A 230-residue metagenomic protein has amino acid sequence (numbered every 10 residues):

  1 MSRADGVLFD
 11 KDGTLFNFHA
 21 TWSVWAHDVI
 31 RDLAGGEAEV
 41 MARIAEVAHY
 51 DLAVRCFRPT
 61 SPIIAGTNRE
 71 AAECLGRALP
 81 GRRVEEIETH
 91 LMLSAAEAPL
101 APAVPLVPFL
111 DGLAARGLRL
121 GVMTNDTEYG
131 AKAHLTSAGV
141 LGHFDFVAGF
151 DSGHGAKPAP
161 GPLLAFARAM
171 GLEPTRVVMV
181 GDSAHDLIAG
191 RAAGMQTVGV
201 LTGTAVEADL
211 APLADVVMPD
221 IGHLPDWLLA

Functional and structural regions predicted by a protein language model:
M1-G6, A20, G35-G36, D111-A115 (+2 more regions): Asp-based, Mg2+/Mn2+-dependent phosphohydrolase catalytic module
R3-R116: N-terminal helical cap/lid subdomain that shapes the substrate entry/recognition surface in HAD-like hydrolases
T14, T124-D126: Conserved phosphate-coupling serine/threonine residues in phosphotransfer and NTP-handling enzymes
I63, A101-P102, M123, H154-G155 (+1 more regions): Residues that cap or flank secondary-structure elements
